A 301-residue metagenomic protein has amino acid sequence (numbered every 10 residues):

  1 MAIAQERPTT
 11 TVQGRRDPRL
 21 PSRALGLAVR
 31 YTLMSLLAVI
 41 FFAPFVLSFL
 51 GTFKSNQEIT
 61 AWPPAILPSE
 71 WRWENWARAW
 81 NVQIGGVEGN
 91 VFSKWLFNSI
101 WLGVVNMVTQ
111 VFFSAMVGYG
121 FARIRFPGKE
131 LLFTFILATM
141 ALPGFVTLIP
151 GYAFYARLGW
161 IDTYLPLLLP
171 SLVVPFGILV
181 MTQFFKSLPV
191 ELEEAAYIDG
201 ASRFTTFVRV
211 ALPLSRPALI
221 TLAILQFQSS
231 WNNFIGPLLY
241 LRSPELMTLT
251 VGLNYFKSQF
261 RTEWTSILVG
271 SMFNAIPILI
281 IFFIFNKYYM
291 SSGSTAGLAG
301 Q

Functional and structural regions predicted by a protein language model:
M1-S22: Short, Lys/Arg-rich, polar N-terminal cytosolic tail immediately upstream of the first transmembrane signal-anchor
E6-R7, P18, L27-Q301: A structural signal for multi-pass alpha-helical bundles of membrane permease subunits that mediate small-molecule
